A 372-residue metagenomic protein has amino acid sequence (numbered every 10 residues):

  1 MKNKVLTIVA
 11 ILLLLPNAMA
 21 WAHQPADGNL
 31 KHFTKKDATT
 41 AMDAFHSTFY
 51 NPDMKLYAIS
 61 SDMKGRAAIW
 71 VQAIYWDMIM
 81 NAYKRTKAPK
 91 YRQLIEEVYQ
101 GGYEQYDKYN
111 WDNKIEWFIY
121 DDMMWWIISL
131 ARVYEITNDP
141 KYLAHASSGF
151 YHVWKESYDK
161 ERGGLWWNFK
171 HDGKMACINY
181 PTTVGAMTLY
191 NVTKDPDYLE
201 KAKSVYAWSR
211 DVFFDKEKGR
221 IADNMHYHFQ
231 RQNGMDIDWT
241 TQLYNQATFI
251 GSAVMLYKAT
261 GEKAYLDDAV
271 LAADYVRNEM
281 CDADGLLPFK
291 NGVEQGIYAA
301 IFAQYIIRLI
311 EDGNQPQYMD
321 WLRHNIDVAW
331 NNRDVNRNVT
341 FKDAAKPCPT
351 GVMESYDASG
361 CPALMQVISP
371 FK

Functional and structural regions predicted by a protein language model:
M1-P25: Bacterial Sec-dependent N-terminal signal peptides
H23-M78, A82-L94, V98-D121, K174 (+1 more regions): CBM-like carbohydrate-recognition segments
Y83, Y134-N138, Y190-K194, Y257 (+3 more regions): Short coil/turn linking the two alpha-helices of tandem helical-hairpin repeats
R92-V192, P196-K203: Extended ligand-binding groove/face enriched in aromatic
M124, Y180-P181, L243-M255, Y298-I301 (+1 more regions): Aromatic- and acid-rich polysaccharide-binding/catalytic face of secreted or lumenal carbohydrate-active enzymes
F169, T182, A186-L189, Y198-A253: Active-site cradle of extracellular carbohydrate-active enzymes
Q242-T260, Y265-C281: Oxyanion-binding "anion nests"
